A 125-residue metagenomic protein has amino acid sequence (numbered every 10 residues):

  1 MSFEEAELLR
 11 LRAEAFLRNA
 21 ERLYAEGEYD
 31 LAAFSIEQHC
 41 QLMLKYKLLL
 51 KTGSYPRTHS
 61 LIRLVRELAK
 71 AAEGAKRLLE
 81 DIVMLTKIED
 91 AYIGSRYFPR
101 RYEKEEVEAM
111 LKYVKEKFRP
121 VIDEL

Functional and structural regions predicted by a protein language model:
M1-L125: Terminal alpha-helical segments
